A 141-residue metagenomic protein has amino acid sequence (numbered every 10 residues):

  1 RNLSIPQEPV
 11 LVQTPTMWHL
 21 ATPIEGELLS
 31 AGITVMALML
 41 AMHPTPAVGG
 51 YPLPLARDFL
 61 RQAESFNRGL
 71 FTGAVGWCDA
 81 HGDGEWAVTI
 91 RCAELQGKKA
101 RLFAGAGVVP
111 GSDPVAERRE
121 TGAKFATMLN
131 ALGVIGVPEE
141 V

Functional and structural regions predicted by a protein language model:
R1-R61, G133, V137, V141: Contiguous alpha-helical scaffold segments within structured protein domains that host functional hotspots
T45-L55, F59-V141: Glycine-rich, small/acidic residue-mixed loop/short-helix segments
